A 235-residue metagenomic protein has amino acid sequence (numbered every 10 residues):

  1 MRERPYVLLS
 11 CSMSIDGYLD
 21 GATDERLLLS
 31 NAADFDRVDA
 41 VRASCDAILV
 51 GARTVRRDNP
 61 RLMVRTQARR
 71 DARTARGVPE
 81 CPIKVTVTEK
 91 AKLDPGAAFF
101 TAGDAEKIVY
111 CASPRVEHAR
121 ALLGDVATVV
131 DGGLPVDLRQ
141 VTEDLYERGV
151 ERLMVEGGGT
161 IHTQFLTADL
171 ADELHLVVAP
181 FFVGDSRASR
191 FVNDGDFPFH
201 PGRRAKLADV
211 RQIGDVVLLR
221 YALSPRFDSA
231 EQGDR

Functional and structural regions predicted by a protein language model:
M1-R235: Enzymes that bind and transform nitrogen-containing heteroaromatic metabolites
